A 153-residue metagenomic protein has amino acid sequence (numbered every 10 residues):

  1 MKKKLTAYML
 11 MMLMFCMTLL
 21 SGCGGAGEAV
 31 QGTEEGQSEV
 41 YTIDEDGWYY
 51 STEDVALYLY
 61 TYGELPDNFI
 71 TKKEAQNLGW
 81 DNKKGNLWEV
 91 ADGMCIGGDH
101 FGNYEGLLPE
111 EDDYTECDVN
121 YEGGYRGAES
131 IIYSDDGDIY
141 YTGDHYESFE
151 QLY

Functional and structural regions predicted by a protein language model:
M1-L10: Bacterial N-terminal signal peptides that target proteins for export
M17-G22: C-terminal motif of bacterial Sec signal peptides marking the signal peptidase cleavage site
G24-G27: Bacterial signal peptide processing site
A29-E64: N-terminal low-complexity, Pro/Thr/Ser-rich intrinsically disordered segments that act as propeptides or flexible
L65-P66, G79: Active-site-proximal polar cores
N77-Y153: Functional cores of ribonucleases/endoribonucleases
